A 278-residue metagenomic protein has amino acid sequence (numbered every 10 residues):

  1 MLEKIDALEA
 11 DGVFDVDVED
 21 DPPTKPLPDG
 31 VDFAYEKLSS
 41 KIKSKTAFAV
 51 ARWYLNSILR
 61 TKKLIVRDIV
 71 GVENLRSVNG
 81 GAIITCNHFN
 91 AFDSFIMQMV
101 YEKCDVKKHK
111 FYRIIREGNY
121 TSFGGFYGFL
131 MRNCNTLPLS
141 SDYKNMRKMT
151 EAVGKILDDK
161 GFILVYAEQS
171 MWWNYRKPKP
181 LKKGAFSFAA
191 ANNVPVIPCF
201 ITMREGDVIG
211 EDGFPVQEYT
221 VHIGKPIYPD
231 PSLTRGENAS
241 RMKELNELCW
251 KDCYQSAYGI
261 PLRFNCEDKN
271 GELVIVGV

Functional and structural regions predicted by a protein language model:
M1-D21, R147-V278: Non-catalytic C-terminal accessory region of glycerolipid acyltransferases and related lyso-lipid remodeling enzymes
M1-Q98, R132-N133, L273-V278: Membrane-anchoring hydrophobic helices of lipid-metabolizing enzymes
T46, V50, K144-K148, R241: Soluble or luminal CAZymes and related metallo-dependent hydrolases
L55-N56, Y101-E102, G128, V153 (+1 more regions): Short amphipathic alpha-helical segments and helix-helix/interface helices
I58-I65, L139-K144, N174-R176: Short, flexible loop segments at the rims of nucleotide/cofactor-binding pockets, characterized by
K63-V70, K144-R147, T202-R204: Short gly/ser/thr-rich secondary-structure transition/capping motifs
I69, R113, T136-P138, V196-P198 (+1 more regions): Conserved beta-strand scaffold positions in the cores of enzyme catalytic domains, especially in NTP/NDP-utilizing
V78-Y143: Catalytic core of membrane glycerolipid acyltransferases/transacylases, capturing the structured, soluble-facing
